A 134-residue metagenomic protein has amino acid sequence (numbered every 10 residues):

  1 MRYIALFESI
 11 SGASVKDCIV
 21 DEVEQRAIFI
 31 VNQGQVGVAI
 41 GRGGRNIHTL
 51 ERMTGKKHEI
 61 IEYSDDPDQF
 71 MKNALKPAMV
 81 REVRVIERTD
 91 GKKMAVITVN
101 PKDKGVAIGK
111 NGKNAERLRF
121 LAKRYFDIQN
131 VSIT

Functional and structural regions predicted by a protein language model:
M1-T134: RNA-contacting regions in translation and RNA-metabolism proteins, encompassing KH/S1 modules where present
